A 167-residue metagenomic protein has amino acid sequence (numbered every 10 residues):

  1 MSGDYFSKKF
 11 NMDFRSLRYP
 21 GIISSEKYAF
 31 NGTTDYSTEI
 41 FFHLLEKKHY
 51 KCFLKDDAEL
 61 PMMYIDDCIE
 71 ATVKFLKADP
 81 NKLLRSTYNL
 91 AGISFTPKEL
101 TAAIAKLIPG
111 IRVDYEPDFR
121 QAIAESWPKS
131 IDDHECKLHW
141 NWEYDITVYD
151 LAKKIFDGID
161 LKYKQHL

Functional and structural regions predicted by a protein language model:
M1-R15, P20, L44-E46: Active-site Tyr-X1-5-Lys
M1-S2, F6, Y36, L100 (+1 more regions): Hydrophobic alpha-helix immediately C-terminal to the catalytic Tyr-X-X-X-Lys motif of short-chain
R15, I22-S24, C68, F95: Conserved sequence/active-site signature of Rossmann-fold short-chain dehydrogenase/reductase
P20-T34, L54-I65: Glycine-rich "substrate-gating" loop/helix at the edge of Rossmann-like oxidoreductase active sites
Y36-S37, D132: Activation loop
K48, F53-D56, L60-L167: C-terminal substrate-binding subdomain of Rossmann-fold SDR/epimerase-dehydratase oxidoreductases
